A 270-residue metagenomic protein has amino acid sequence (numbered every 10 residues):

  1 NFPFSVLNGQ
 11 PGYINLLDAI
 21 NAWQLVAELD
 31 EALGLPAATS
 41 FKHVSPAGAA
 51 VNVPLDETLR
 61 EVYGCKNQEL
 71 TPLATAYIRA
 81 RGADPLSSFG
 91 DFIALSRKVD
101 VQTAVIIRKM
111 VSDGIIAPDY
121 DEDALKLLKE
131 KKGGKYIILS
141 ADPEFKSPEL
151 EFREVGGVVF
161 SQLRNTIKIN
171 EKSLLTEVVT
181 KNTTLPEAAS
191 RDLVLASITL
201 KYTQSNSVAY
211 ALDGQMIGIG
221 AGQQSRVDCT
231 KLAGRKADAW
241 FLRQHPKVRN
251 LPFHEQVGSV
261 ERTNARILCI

Functional and structural regions predicted by a protein language model:
N1-I270: ATP-dependent carboxylate/acyl-activation modules
